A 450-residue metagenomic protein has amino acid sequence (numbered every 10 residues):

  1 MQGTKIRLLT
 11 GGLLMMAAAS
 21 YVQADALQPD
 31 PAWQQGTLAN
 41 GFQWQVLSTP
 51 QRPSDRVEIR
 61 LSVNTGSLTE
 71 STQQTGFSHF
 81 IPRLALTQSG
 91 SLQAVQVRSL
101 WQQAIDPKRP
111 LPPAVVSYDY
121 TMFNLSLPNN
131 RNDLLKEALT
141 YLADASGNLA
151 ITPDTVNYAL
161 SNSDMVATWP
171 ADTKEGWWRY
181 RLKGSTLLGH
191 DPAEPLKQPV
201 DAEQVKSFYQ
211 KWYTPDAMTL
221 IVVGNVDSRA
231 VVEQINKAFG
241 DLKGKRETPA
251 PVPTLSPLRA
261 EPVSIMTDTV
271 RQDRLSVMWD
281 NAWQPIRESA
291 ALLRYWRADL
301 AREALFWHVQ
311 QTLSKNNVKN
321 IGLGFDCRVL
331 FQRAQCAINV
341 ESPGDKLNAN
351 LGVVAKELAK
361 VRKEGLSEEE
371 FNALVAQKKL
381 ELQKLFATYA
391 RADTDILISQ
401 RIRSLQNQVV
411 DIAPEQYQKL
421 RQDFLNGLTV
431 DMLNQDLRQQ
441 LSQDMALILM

Functional and structural regions predicted by a protein language model:
M1-Q23: Gram-negative bacterial Sec-dependent N-terminal signal peptides
D25-Q34, R179-M218, V252-T254, N281-A291 (+1 more regions): Histidine-acidic residue clusters that define the catalytic metal-binding segment of zinc metallopeptidase domains
Q28-W33, A39-F42, R52-S62, T72-F77 (+10 more regions): Extracytoplasmic
E58-S126, D172, L187-P192, E303-R333: M16/MPP (pitrilysin/insulinase) zinc-metallopeptidase core fold and M16-derived inactive scaffolds
R98-F208, T254, V277, E303-F306 (+3 more regions): Acidic/histidine-enriched segments that form metal/cofactor-coordinating and catalytic pocket/exosite environments
A202-K237, D444-A446: Non-catalytic, conformational "gating/processing" segments within enzyme and secreted inhibitor domains
T219-S276, N281-Q284: An aromatic/glycine/proline-enriched structural segment found at the starts of mature extracellular/organellar domains
A291-R294, C336-E341, D345-F371, K384 (+1 more regions): Extended non-catalytic domains of envelope/secretory-pathway proteins
